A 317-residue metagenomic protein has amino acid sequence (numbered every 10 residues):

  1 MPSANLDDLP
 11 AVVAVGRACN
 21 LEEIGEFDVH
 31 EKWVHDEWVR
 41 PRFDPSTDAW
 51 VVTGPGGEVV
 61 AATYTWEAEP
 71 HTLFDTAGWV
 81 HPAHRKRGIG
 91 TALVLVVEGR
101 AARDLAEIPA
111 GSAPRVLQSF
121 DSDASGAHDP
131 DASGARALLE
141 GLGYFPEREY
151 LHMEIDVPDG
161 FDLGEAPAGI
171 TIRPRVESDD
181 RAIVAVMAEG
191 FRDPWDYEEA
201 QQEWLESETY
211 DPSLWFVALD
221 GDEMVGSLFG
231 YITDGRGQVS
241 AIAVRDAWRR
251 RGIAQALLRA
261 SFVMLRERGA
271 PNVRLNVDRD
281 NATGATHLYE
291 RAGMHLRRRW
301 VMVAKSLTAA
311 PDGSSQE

Functional and structural regions predicted by a protein language model:
M1-E37, E165-D196, G313-E317: Short amphipathic alpha-helix that is part of the acyltransferase structural core
L21-F43, T63-H71, R192-V244: A conserved beta-strand-loop-helix scaffold within acyl/acetyltransferase catalytic domains
D48-V51, L214-V217, R259: Hydrophobic beta-strand residues of extracellular immunoglobulin-like
V51-T53, W66, A77-I89, I242-R250 (+1 more regions): A short, internal acetyl-CoA/4′-phosphopantetheine-binding micro-motif in the GNAT/acyltransferase core
W66-P167, R299-K305: Acyl-donor-binding surface of acyltransferase catalytic domains
K86-R103, V244, R250-E267, N272 (+1 more regions): Conserved acetyl-CoA-binding loop-helix of GNAT-fold acetyltransferases
A135, L139, A285, Y289-E290 (+1 more regions): Conserved active-site tyrosine of GNAT-family acetyltransferases
L151-I170, R274-T283, H295-E317: C-terminal "cap" of GNAT-fold acetyltransferases
